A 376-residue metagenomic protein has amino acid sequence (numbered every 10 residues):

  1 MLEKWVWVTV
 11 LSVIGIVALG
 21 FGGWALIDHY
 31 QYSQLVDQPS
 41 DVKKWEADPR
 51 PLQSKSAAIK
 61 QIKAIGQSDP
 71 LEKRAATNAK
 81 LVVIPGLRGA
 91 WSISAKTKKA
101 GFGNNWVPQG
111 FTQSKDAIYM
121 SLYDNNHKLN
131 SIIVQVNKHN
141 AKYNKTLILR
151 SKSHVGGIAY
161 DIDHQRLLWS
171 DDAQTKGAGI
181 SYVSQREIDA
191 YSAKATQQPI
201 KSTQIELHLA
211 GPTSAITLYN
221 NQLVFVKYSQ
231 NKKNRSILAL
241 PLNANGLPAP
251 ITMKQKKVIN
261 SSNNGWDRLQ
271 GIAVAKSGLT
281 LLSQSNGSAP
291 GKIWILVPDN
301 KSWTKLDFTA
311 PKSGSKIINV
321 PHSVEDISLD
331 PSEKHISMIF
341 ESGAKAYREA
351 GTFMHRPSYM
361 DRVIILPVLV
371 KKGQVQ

Functional and structural regions predicted by a protein language model:
M1-A18: N-terminal Sec-pathway targeting helices
E46-P49, K55, I59-S68, R88-L129: Beta-strand-rich domains and repeat architectures in extracellular enzymes and scaffolds, especially beta-propellers
L71-N104, P199-S202, M253-K256, A310: A short helix->beta-strand "capping" segment at the edge of beta-propeller domains
K99-N104, L147-S151, Q204-L209, I259-G265 (+1 more regions): Surface loop/turn motifs at the tips and blade-to-blade linkers of beta-strand repeat domains
A100-S114, G156-Q165, H208-V224, G265 (+3 more regions): Structural signature of eukaryotic scaffold interfaces centered on beta-propeller domains
M120-S121, W169, F225, L281-L282 (+1 more regions): Residue position within the beta-strands of beta-propeller blades
H127-V134, T175-E187, N231-N243, S288-D299 (+1 more regions): Structural motif
S261-F308, E325-D326: Loop/turn-rich, solvent-exposed surfaces of beta-rich toroidal or solenoidal domains
